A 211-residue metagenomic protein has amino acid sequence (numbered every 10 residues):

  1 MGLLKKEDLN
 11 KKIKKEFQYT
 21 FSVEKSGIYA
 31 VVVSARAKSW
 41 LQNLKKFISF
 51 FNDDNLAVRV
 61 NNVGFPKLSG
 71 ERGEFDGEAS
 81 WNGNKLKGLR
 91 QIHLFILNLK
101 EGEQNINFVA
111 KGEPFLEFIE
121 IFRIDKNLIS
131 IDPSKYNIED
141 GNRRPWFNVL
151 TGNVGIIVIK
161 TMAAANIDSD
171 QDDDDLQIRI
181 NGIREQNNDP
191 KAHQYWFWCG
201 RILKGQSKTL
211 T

Functional and structural regions predicted by a protein language model:
M1-T211: Extracytoplasmic
